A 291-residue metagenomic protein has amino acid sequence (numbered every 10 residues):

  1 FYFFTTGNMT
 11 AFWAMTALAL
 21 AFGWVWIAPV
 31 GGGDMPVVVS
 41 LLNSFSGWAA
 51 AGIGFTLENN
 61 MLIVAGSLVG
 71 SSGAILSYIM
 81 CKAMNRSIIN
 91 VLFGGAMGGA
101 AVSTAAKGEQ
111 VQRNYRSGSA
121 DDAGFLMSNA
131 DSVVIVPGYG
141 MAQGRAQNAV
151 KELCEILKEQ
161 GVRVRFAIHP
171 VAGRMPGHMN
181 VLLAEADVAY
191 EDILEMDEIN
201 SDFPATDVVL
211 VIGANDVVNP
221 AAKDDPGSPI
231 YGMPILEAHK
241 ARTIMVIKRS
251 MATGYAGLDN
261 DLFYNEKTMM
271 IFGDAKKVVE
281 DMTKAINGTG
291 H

Functional and structural regions predicted by a protein language model:
F1-M15, L20, L92-S119, I244 (+1 more regions): Accessory alpha-helical/coil subdomains and C-terminal extensions that flank or cap enzyme catalytic cores
F1-S44, L62, G66, Y78 (+2 more regions): Acidic, glycine-enriched active-site microenvironments
V37, A49, L183: Short, structured motif recognition centered on aromatic/hydrophobic residues
L41-G54: Small-residue-rich segments of transmembrane alpha-helices in multi-pass membrane proteins, especially helix faces
G47, L76, V278: Short phosphate-engaging motifs
I53-I75: Structural signal for the N-terminal portions of transmembrane helices and their immediately preceding loop/interface
L68-A130: Membrane-interfacial segments at transmembrane helix termini in multi-pass membrane proteins
E109-H291: Structured cytosolic domains appended to multi-pass membrane proteins
